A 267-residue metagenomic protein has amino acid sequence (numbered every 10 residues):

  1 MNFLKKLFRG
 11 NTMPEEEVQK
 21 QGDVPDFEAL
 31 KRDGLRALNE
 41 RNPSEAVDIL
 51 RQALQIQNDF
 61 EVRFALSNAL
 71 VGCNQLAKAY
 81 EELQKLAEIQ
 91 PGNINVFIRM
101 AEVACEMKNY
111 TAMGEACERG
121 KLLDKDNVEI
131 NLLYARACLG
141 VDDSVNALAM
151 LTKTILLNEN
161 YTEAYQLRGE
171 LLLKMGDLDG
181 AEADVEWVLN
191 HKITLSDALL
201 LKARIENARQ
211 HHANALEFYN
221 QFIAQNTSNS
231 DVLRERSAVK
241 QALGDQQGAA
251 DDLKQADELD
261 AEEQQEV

Functional and structural regions predicted by a protein language model:
K20-G72, E102-K108, R136, G140: Alpha-helical segment of the N-proximal tetratricopeptide repeat
E28, E61-V62, N95, E129 (+6 more regions): Start-of-helix register in tetratricopeptide repeats
R41-D48, C73-K85, M107-R119, G140-K153 (+3 more regions): Structural signature of tandem alpha-helical TPR/SEL1-like repeats, specifically the intra-repeat loop/turn
Q55-I56, I89, L123, L157 (+3 more regions): Structural marker of alpha-solenoid helical repeat scaffolds
N58-F60, G92, D126, N160 (+3 more regions): Short coil loop/turn residues that delineate tetratricopeptide repeat
A224-E263: TPR/TPR-like (Sel1-like) alpha-helical repeat modules
